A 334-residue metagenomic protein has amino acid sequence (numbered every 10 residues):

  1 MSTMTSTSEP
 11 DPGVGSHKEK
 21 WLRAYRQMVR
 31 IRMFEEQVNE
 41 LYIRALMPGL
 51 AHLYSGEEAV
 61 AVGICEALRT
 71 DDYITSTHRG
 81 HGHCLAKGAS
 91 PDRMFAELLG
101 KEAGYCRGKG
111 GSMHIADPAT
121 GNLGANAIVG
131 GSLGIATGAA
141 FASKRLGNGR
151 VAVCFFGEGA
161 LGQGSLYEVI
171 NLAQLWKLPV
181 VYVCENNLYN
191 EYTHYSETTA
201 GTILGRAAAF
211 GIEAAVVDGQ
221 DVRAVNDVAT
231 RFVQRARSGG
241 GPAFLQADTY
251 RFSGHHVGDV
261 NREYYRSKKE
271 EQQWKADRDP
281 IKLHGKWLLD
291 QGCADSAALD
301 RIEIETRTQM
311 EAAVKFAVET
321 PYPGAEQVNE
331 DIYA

Functional and structural regions predicted by a protein language model:
S2-E9, R235-A334: Glycine/aspartate-rich loop-and-adjacent alpha/beta segment that forms the canonical ThDP
S2-H78, K87, E319, A334: N-terminal amphipathic, basic-rich helices that act as targeting or association modules
E36, L46-W176, H194-A200, L204 (+1 more regions): Cofactor-binding active-site loop characterized by glycine-rich and histidine/acidic residues
G82, N187-E191, R251-S253: Short gly/pro/ser/thr-enriched loop/turn and capping motifs at secondary-structure boundaries
K144-N148, T199-R231, A276-E303: Conserved thiamine diphosphate
L166-V169, D227-Q234: Glycine-rich, charged/polar anion/phosphate-binding loops that engage phosphate groups from diverse ligands
W176-S196: A short, conserved beta-to-alpha structural element at the edge of catalytic cores that scaffolds binding
V183-C184, A215-D218, V225, F244-D248: Short, conserved beta-strand edge motifs with alternating hydrophobic and charged residues
